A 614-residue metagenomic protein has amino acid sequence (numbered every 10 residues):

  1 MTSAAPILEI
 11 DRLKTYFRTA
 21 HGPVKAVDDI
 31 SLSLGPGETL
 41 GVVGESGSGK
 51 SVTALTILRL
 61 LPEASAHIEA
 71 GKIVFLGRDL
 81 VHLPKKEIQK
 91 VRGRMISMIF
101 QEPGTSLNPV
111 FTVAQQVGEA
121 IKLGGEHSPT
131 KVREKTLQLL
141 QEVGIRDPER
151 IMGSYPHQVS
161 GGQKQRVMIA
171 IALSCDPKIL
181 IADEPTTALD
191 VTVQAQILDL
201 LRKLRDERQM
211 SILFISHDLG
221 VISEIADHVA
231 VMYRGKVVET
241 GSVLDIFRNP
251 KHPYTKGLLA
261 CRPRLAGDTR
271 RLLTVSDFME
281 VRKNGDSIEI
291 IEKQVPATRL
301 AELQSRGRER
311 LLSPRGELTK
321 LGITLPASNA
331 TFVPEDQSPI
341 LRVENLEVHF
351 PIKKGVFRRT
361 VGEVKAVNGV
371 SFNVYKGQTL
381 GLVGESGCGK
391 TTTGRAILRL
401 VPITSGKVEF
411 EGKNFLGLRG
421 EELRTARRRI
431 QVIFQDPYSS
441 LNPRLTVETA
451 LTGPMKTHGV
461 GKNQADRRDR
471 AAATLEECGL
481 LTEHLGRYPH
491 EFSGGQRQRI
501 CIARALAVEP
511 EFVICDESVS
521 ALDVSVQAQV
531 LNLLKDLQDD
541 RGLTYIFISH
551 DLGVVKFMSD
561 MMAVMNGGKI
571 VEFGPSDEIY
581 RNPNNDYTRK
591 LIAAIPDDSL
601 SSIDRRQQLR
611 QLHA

Functional and structural regions predicted by a protein language model:
A4-P6, R146-E149, V243-I340, K353-R358 (+1 more regions): Short catalytic/signature loops enriched in Gly
I68-D79, G406-N414: Conserved ABC transporter NBD signature motif
D79, K131-R150, N414, A465-E483 (+1 more regions): Conserved ABC ATPase "signature" region
L80-S97, L123, D245-P250, V356-V361 (+4 more regions): ABC ATPase NBD coupling module
G93, H157, C175, H490 (+2 more regions): Conserved signature/switch motifs of ABC ATPase nucleotide-binding domains
S174-K178, A507-E511, Q527: A short, proline-enriched helix->beta-strand linker immediately N-terminal to the Walker B motif in ABC-type P-loop
V237-G241, I570-G574, N582: ABC ATPase "signature
